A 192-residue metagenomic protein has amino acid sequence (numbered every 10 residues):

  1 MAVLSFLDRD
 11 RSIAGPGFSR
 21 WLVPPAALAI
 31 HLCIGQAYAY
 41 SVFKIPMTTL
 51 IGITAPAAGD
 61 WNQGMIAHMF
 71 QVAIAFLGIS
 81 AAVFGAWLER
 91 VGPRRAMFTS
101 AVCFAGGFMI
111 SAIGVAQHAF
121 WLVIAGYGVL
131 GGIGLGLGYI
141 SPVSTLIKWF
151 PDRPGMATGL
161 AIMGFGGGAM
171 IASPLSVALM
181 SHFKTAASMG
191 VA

Functional and structural regions predicted by a protein language model:
M1-I34: Cytosolic juxtamembrane N-terminal segment immediately preceding the first transmembrane helix of multi-pass
L32, G107, F120-L137: Hydrophobic core of transmembrane alpha-helices in multi-pass small-molecule transporters, especially MFS/SLC-type
Y38, I74-A82, M170: Residue-level signature of mid-helix packing/kink "hotspots" within the transmembrane helices of 12-pass Major
V42-I79: Extracellular/periplasmic helix-loop-helix junction of adjacent transmembrane segments in MFS-like secondary
M47, G136-F150, A157-T158: Intracellular juxtamembrane helix-capping segments at the cytosolic ends of symmetry-related transmembrane helices
S80-P93: Helix-to-loop junctions at the C-terminal end of transmembrane segments in multipass secondary transporters
V102-Q117: C-terminal ends and interior cores of transmembrane alpha-helices in multi-pass membrane transporters/permeases
F165-A192: Helix-loop-helix hairpin linking two adjacent transmembrane segments in secondary transporters
